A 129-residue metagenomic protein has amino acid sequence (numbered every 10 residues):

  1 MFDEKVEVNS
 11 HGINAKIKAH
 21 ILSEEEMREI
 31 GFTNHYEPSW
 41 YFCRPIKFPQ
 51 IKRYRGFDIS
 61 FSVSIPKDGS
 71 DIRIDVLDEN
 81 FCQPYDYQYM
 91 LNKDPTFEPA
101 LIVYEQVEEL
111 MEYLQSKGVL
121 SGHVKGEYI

Functional and structural regions predicted by a protein language model:
M1, H11-G12, D68-I129: Intrinsically disordered, low-complexity regulatory regions enriched in serine/threonine/proline and acidic residues
M1-I30, G122, I129: Terminal, regulation- and interaction-focused segments at domain boundaries
K18, S62-S64, D75-L77: A structural detector for beta-sheet-dominated domains
I21-K67, P84-Y87: Ser/Thr-rich, low-complexity intrinsically disordered terminal regions
